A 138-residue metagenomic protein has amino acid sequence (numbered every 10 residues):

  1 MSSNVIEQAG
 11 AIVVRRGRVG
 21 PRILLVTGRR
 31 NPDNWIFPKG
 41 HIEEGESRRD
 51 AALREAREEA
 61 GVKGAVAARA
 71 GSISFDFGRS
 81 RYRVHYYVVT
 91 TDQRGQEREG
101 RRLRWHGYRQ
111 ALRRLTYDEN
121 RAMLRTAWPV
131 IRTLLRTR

Functional and structural regions predicted by a protein language model:
M1-F37: N-terminal strand-loop-strand
A9, G40, R54, H106-R109: Structural detector for helix-capping/boundary residues
T27, A70-I73: Short hydrophobic alpha-helix segments
R30-W35, Q96-R138: Nudix hydrolase/Nudix homology domain
F37-A70: The catalytic Nudix box helix
A65, S72-G100, R104-Y108, E119 (+1 more regions): Active-site-adjacent beta-strand/loop module that shapes the phosphate/pyrophosphate-binding cleft
